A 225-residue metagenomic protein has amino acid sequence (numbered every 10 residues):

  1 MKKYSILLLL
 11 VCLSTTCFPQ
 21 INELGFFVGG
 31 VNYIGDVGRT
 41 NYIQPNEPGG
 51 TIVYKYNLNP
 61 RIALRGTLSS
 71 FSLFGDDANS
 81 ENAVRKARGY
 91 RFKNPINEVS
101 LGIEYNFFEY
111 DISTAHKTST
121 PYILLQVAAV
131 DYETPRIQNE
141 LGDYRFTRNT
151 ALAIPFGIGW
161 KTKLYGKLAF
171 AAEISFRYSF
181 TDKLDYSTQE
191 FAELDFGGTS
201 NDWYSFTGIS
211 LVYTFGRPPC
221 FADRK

Functional and structural regions predicted by a protein language model:
P19-I21, R61, E109-S119, L164-K167 (+1 more regions): Short loop/turn motifs that connect adjacent beta-strands in outer-membrane beta-barrel proteins
P19-N57, T134, V212-P218: Short glycine/proline- and aromatic-enriched beta-strand/turn motifs that initiate or cap beta-hairpins
F26, I52-Y56, L101-Y105, L125-A129 (+3 more regions): Residues on the lipid-exposed face of transmembrane beta-strands in outer-membrane beta-barrel proteins
I34-T40, V84-F92, L141-F146, L194-G197: Extracellular loop and loop/strand-boundary signature of outer-membrane beta-barrel proteins
D36-N41, D77-A83, T114-K117, T134-L141 (+2 more regions): Outer-membrane beta-barrel translocator domains and adjoining extracellular loop/strand segments of Gram-negative
Q44-P48, P95-V99, S119, F146-I154 (+1 more regions): Residues that define the transmembrane beta-barrel architecture of outer-membrane proteins
I62-I137, F215: Gram-negative (and chloroplast) outer-membrane scaffold detector with strong preference for beta-barrel transmembrane
A78, L164-K225: Predominantly the C-terminal beta-signal and adjacent terminal strand-loop region of outer-membrane beta-barrel
